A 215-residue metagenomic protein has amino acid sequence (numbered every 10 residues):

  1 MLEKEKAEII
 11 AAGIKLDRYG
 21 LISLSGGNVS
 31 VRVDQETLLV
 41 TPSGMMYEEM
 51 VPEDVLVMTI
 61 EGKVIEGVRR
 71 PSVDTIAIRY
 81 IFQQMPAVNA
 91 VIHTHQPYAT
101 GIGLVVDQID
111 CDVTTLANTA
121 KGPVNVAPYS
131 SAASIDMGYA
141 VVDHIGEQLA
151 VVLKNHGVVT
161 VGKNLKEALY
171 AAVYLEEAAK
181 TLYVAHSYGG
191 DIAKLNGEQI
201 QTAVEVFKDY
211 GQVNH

Functional and structural regions predicted by a protein language model:
M1-H215: Glycine-rich flexible loops
